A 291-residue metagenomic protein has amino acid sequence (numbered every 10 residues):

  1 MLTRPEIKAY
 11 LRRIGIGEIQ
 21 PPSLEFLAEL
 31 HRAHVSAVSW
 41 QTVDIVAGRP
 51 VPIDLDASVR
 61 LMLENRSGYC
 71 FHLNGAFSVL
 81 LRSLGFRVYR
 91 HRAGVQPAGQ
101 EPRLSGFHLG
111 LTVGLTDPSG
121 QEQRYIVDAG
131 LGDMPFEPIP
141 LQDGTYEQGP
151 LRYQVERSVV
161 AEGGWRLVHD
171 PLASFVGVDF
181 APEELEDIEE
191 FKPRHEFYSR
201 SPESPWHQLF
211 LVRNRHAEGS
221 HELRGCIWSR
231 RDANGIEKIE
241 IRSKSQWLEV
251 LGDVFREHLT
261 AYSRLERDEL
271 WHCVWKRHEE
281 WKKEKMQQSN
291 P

Functional and structural regions predicted by a protein language model:
M1-L24, S83-L84, V160-P291: N-terminal accessory/pre-domain segments preceding catalytic cores
M1-N65: Secondary-structure boundary elements
W40-A47, E64, D133, L141-D143 (+5 more regions): Generic structural "secondary-structure junction" signal
R49-R60, L151-V159, A173: Short N-terminal helix-initiation segments at or just after the protein's N-terminus
G75, V79-V155: Hydrophobic/aromatic-rich core segments of domains that either
